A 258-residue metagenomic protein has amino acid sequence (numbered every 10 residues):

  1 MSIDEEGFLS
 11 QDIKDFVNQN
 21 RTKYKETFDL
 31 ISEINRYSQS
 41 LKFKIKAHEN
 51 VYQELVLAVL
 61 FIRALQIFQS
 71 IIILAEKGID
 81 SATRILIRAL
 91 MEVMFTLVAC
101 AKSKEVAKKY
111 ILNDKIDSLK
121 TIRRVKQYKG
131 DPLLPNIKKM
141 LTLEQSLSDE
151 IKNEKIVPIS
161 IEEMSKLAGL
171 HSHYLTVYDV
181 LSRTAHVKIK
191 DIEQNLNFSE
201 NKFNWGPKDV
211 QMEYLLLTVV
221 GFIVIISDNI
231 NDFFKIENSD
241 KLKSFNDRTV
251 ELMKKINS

Functional and structural regions predicted by a protein language model:
M1-S258: A cross-kingdom marker of C-terminal helix-rich interaction/assembly modules
